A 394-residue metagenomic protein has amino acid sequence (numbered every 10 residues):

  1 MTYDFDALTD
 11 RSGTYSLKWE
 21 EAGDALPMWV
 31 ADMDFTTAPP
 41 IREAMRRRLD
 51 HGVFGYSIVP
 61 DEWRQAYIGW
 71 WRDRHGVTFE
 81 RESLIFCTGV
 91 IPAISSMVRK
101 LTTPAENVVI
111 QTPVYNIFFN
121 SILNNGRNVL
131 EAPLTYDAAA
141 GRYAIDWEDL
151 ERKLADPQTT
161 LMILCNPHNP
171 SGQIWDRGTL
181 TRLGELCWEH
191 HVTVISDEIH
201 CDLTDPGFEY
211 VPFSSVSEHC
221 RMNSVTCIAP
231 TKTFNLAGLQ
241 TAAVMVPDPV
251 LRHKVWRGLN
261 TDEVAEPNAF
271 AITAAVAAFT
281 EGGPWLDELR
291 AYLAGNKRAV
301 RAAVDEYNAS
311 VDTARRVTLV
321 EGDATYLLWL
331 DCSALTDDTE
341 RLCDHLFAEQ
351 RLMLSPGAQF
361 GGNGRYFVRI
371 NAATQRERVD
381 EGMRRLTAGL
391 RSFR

Functional and structural regions predicted by a protein language model:
T2-G89, S96, A278-E281, F393-R394: N-terminal small-domain helix-loop-helix segment of the aminotransferase-like
H51, E62, A66, V250 (+3 more regions): A non-catalytic, amphipathic alpha-helix used as a structural packing/dimerization or gating element in enzyme scaffolds
F54-E185, D202-L203, Y210-S215, H219 (+1 more regions): Conserved core of the PLP fold type I
E218, M222-A294, L390: Conserved core segment of the aminotransferase class I/II
C220, T336, H345-L354, F360-R394: PLP-dependent enzyme catalytic core of the Aspartate aminotransferase-like
V276, Y292-R301, L319-C332, G364: Conserved glycine-rich beta-strand-loop-beta hairpin in the small C-terminal domain of fold type I
